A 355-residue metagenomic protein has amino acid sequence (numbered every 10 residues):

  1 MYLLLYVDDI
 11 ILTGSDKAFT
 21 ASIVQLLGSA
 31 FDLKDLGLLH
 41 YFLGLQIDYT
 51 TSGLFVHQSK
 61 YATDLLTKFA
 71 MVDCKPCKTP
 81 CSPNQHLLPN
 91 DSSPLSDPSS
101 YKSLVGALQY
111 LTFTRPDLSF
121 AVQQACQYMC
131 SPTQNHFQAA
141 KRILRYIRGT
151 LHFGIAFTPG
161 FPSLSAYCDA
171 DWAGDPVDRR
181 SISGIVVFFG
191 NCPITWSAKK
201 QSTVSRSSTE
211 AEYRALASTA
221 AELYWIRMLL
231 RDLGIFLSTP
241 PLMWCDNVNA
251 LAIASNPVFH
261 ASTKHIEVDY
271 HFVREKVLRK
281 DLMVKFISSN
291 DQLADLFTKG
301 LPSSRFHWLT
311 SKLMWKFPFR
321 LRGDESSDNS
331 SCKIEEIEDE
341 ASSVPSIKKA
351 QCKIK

Functional and structural regions predicted by a protein language model:
M1-F31, Q46-H57, S93, C130-Q134 (+2 more regions): Catalytic palm subdomain of template-directed nucleic-acid polymerases, centered on the conserved carboxylate motif
M1-I11, F19-T20, A30-L39, L111-S119 (+3 more regions): Active-site palm subdomain of RNA-directed nucleic acid polymerases
M1-V7, N84-V105, C168, W196-E212: Short, conserved non-catalytic motifs in the polymerase core
V7, D35-G154, P159-F161, S288: C-terminal reverse transcriptase regions that engage the nucleic-acid substrate
D8-I10, I23, L27, G44 (+16 more regions): Mobile genetic element proteins and their domesticated derivatives, centered on retroelements and DNA transposons
Y41, F161-S163, S181, P193 (+1 more regions): RNase H-like nuclease module associated with reverse transcription
A107, S163-P176: Two-metal-ion RNase H-like nuclease active-site motif
D175-N191: Acidic, metal-ligating active-site segments
